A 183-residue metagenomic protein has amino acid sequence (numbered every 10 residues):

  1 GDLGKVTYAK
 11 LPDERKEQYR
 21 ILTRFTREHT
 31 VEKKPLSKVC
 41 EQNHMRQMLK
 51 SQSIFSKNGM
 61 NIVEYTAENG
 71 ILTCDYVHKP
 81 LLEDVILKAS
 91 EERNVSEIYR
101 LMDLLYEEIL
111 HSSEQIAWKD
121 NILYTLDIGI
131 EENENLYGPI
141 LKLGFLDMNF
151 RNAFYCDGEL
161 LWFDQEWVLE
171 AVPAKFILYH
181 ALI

Functional and structural regions predicted by a protein language model:
G1-K10: Juxta-kinase regulatory segment immediately upstream of eukaryotic protein kinase catalytic domains
A9, R15-I54, D75, D84-I86: ATP-binding glycine-rich loop module of kinase domains
I21-F25, N61-T66, A153: Short, exposed beta-strand/loop patches in secreted or surface proteins that constitute
T30, L72, E159-L160: Hydrophobic residues embedded in beta-strands of well-ordered beta-sheets
P35-R46, K50-M60, E92-I109: Bacterial c-di-GMP phosphodiesterase EAL domain
K38-C40, P80-L81, V168-E170: Short, surface-exposed beta-strand-loop junctions and turns on beta-sheet-rich folds
I62-I130: Conserved structural core of kinase catalytic domains
I130-I183: Catalytic activation segment of kinase domains across protein kinase-like and atypical kinase folds
